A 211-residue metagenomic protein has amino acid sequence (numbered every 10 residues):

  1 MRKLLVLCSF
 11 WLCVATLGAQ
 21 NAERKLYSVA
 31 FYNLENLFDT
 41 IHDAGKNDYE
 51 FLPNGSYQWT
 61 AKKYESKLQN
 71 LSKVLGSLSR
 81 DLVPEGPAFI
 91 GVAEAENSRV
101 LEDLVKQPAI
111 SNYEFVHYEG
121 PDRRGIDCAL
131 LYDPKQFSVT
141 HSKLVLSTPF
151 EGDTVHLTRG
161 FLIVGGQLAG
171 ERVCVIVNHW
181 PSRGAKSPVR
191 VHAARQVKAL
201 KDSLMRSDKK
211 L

Functional and structural regions predicted by a protein language model:
M1-A22: Bacterial Sec-dependent N-terminal signal peptides
A19-I110, Y118-I126, A194-R195: N-terminal, active-site-proximal structural segment of metallo-dependent hydrolase catalytic domains
S28-N36, H141-K143, R172-S182: Active-site-proximal beta-strand elements of phosphoester/diester hydrolases
G55-S56, G160, P181-R183: Flexible glycine/proline-enriched surface loops and loop-helix/loop-strand junctions
G91, A95-R172: Structured beta-strand-rich core segments of catalytic domains in phosphoester-bond hydrolases
L146-T148, T154, W180, S187-V191: Acidic/His-rich structured neighborhood in mature extracellular/periplasmic domains
S182-L211: Flexible, glycine-rich surface segments
